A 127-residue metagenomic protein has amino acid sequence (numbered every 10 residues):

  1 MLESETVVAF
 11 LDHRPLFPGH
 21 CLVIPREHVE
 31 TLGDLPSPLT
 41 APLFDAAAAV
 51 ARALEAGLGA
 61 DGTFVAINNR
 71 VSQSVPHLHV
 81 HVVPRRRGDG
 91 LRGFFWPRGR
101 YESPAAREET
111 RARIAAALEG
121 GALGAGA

Functional and structural regions predicted by a protein language model:
M1-A127: HIT superfamily nucleotide-processing domains
